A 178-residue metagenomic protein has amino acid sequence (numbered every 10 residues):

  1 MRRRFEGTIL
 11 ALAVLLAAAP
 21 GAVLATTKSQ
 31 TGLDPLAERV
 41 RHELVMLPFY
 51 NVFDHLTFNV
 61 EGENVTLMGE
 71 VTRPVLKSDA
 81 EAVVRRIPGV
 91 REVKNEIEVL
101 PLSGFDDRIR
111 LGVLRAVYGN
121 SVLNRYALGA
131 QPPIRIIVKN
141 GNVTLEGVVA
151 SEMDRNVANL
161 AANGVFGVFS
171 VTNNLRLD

Functional and structural regions predicted by a protein language model:
R2-L15, A19-D178: N-terminal targeting leaders
